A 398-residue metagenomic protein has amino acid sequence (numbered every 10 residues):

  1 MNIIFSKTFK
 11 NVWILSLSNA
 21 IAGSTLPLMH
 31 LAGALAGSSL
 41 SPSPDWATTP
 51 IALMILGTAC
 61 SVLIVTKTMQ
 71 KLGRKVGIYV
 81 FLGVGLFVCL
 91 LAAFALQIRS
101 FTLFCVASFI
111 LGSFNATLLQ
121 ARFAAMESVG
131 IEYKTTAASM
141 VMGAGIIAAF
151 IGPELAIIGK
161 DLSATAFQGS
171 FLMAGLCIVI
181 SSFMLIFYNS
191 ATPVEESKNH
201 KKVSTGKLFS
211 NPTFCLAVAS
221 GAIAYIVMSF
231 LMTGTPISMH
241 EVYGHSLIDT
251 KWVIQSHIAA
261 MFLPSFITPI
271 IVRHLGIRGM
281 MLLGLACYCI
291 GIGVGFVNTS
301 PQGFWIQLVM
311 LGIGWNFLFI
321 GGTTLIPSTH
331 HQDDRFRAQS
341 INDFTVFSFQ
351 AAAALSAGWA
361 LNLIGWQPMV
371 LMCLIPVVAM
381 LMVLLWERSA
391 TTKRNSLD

Functional and structural regions predicted by a protein language model:
M1-F9, Y188-A219: Juxtamembrane intracellular "pre-TM" segments in multi-pass secondary transporters
A32-P44, T233-V253: Short amphipathic helix-loop junctions that connect adjacent transmembrane helices in Major Facilitator Superfamily/SLC
G33, N115-V129, F317-H331: Intracellular juxtamembrane helix-capping segments at the cytosolic ends of symmetry-related transmembrane helices
S61-R74, L263-I277, L361: Helix-to-loop junctions at the C-terminal end of transmembrane segments in multipass secondary transporters
G83-I98, C287-T299: C-terminal ends and interior cores of transmembrane alpha-helices in multi-pass membrane transporters/permeases
F101-L103, M140-I186: Helix-loop-helix hairpin linking two adjacent transmembrane segments in secondary transporters
A107-G143: Cytoplasmic helix-loop-helix junction between adjacent transmembrane helices in 12-TM secondary transporters
G175-E195, V383-R388: C-terminal membrane-cytosol helix-exit motif in multi-pass small-molecule transporters
